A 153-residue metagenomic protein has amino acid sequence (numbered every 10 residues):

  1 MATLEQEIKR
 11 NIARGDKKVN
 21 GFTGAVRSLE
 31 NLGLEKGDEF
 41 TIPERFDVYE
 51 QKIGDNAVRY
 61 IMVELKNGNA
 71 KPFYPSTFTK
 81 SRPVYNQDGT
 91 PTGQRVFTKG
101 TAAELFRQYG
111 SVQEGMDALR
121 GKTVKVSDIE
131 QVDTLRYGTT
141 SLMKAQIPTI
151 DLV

Functional and structural regions predicted by a protein language model:
M1-V153: Short beta-rich binding modules
